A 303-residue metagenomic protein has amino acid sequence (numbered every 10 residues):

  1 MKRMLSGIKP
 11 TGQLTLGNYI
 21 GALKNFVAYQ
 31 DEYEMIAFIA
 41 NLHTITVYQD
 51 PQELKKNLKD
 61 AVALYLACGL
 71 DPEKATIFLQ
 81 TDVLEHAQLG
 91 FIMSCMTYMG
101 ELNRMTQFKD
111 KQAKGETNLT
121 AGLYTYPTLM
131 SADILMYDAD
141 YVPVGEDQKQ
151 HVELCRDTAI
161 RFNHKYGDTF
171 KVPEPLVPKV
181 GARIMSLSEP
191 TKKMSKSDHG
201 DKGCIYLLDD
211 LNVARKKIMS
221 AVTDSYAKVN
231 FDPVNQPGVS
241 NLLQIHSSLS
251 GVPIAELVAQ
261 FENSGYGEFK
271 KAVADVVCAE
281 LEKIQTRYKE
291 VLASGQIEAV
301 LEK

Functional and structural regions predicted by a protein language model:
K2-L5, P10-A132, V276-L281, Q285 (+1 more regions): N-terminal Rossmann-like or analogous alpha/beta NTP/dinucleotide-binding catalytic cores that position adenine
I8-P10, N41-H43, D140-Y141, D198 (+1 more regions): Short, histidine-centered active-site or binding-site loop motifs used for metal coordination, general acid-base
D50-P51, Y141-G145, V229: Short, polar/flexible loop-turn hinges at active-site or ligand-entry regions and domain interfaces
Y65, M93, D147, T191 (+1 more regions): Divalent metal-coordination and catalytic microenvironments
M99-N103, M136-P143, S247-L257: Short helix-capping/linker segments at secondary-structure and domain boundaries
D110-F162, Y166, S186: Internal, conserved structured core segments that host functional sites
Q150, R156-K303: Conserved nucleotide- and phosphate/pyrophosphate-binding catalytic cores in adenylate/nucleotidyl-handling enzymes
